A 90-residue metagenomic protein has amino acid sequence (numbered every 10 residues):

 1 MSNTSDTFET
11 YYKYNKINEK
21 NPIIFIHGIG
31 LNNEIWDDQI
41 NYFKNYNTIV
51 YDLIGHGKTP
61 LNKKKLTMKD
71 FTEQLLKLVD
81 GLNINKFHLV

Functional and structural regions predicted by a protein language model:
M1-N3: A domain-start/cap signature at the N-terminus of enzymes
S5-N15: A short loop-to-beta-strand scaffold at the N-terminal edge of the catalytic core in hydrolase folds
E9, N21, K86: Conserved catalytic core of two-component sensor histidine kinases, primarily the HATPase_c ATP-binding
Y14-P60, L78: Conserved HGGG/HGGXW glycine-rich cap/lid loop of the alpha/beta-hydrolase fold
I49-V90: Active-site loop/oxyanion-hole signature of alpha/beta-hydrolase fold enzymes
